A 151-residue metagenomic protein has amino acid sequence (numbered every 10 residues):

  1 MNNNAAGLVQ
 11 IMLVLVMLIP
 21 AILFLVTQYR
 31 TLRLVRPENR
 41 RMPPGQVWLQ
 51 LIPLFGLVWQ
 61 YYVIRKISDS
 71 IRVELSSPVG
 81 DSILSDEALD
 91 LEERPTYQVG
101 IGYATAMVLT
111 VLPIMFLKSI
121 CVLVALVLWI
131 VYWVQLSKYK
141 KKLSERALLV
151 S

Functional and structural regions predicted by a protein language model:
M1-V9, V16-V108, V124-S151: Membrane-interface extramembranous regions at the lipid-water interface
V108-L117: Juxtamembrane "helix-exit" motif on the non-cytosolic side of transmembrane helices
F116-A125: Short, aromatic-rich membrane-interface segments at the entry and exit of alpha-helical transmembrane domains
